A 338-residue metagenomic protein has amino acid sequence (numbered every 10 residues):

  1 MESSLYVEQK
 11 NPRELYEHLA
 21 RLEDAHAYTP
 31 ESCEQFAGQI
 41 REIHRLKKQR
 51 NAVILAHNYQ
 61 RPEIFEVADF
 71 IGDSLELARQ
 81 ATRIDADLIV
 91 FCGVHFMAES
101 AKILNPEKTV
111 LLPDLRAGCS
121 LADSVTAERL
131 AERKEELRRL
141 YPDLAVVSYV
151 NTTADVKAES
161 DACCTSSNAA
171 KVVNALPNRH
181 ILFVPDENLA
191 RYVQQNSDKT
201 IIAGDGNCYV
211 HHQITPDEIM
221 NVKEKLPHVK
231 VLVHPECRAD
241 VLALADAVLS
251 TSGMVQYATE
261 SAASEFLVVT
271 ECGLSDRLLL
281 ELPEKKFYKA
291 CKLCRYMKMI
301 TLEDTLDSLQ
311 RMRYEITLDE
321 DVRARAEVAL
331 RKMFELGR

Functional and structural regions predicted by a protein language model:
E2-V269, L274-R338: Active-site loop-to-helix "anion-binding N-cap" substructures in soluble metabolic enzymes
